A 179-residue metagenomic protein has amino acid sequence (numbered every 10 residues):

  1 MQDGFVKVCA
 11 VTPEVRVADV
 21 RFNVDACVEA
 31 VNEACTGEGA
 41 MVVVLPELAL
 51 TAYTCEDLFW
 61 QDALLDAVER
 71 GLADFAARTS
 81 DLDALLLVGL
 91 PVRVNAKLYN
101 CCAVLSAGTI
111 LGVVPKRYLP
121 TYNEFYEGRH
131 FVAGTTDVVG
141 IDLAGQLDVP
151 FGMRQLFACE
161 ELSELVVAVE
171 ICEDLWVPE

Functional and structural regions predicted by a protein language model:
M1-E179: Enzyme catalytic cores with a strong preference for nitrogen-chemistry domains
